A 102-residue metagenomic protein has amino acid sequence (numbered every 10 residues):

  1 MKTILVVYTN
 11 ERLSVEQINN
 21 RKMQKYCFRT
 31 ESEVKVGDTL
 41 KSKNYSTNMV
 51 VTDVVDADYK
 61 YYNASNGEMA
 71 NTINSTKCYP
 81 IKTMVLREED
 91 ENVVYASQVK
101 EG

Functional and structural regions predicted by a protein language model:
K2-K22, F28-S32, V36, K41-G102: Terminal, basic amphipathic appendages of nucleotide-handling enzymes
